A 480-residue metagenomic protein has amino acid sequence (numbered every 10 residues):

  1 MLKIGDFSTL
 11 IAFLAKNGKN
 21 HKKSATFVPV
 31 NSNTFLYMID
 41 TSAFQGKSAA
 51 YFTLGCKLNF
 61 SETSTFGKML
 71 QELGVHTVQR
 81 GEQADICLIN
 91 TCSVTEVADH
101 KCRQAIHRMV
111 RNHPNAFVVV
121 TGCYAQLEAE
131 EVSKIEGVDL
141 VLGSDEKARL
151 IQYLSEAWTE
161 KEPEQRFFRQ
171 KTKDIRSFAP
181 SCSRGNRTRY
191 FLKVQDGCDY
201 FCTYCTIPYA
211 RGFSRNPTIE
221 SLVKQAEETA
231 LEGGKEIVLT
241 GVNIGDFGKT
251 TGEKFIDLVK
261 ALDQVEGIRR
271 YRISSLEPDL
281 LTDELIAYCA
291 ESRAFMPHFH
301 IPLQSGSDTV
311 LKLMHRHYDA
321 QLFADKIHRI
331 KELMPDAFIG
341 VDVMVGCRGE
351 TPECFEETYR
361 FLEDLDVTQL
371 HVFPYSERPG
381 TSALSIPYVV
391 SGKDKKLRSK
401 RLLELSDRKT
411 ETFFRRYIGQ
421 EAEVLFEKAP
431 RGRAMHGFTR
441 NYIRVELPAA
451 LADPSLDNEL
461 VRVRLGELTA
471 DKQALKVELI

Functional and structural regions predicted by a protein language model:
L2, S48, H113-N115, V265-R272: Short, surface-exposed connector motifs at secondary-structure boundaries
K3, T9-K22, T26-P29, N33-Y37: Short, positively charged and aromatic/hydrophobic N-terminal segments
F35-D246, K260, E284, F299 (+5 more regions): Proteins enriched for Cys/Gly/acidic motifs involved in redox and nucleic-acid/cofactor modification
V118-V119, L127-E128, L231-E353: Conserved SAM/AdoMet-binding glycine-rich loop
I301, D342, L362, L370 (+3 more regions): Hydrophobic, well-ordered secondary-structure elements that form the walls of internal hydrophobic environments
E350, D366-V367: Contiguous mid-protein beta-loop-alpha structural module that forms a pocket-lining wall or clamp of enzyme active
C354-Y359: Short, acidic/polar
S385-I480: Terminal RNA-binding accessory module
